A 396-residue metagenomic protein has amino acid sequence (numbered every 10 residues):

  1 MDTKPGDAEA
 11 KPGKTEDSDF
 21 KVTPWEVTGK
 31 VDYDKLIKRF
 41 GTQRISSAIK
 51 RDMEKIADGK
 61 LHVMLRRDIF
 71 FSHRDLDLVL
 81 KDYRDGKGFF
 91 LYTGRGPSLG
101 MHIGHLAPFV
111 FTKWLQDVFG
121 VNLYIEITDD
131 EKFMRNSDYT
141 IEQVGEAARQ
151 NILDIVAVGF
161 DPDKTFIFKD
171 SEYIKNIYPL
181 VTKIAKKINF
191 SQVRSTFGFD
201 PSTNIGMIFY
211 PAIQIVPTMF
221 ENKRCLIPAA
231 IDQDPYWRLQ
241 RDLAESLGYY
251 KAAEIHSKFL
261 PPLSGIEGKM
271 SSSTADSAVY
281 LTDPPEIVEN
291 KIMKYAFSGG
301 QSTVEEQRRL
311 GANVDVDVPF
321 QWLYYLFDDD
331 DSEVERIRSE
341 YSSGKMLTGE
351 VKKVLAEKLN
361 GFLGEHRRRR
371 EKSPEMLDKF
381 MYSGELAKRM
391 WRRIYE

Functional and structural regions predicted by a protein language model:
M1-R95, T165, R241-M293, G299-S302 (+3 more regions): Non-catalytic terminal extensions that flank enzyme cores
G59-K132, I227-A229: N-terminal catalytic cores of NTP/NDP-binding nucleotidyl/phosphoryl-transfer enzymes
R95-M101, G198-S202, C225-A229, Q307-G311: A short glycine/serine-rich beta->alpha loop
H102, I155, D232, E267 (+1 more regions): Divalent metal-coordination and catalytic microenvironments
G120, M219-L226, L326-I337: Short helix-capping/linker segments at secondary-structure and domain boundaries
E126-Y139, L260-L263: Short connector loops at secondary-structure junctions
R135, T140-S257: Divalent-metal (Mg2+/Mn2+/Ca2+)-assisted nucleotide/phosphate chemistry catalytic cores
S171-K175, D200-M207, Q307-D317, M346 (+1 more regions): Structural motif
